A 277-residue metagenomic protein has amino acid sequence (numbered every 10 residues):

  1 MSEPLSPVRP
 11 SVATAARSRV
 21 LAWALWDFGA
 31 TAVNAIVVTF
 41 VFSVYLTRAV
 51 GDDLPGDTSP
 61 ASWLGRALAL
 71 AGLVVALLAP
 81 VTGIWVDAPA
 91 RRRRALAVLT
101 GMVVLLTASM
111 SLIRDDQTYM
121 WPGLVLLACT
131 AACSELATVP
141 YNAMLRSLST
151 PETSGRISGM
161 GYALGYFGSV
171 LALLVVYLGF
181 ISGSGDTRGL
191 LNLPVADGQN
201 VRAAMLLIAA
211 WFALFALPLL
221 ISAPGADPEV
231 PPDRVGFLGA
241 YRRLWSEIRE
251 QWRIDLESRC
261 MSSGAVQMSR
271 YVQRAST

Functional and structural regions predicted by a protein language model:
E3-L21, P224-M261: Juxtamembrane intracellular "pre-TM" segments in multi-pass secondary transporters
P10-G72, M120, E257-T277: Helix-loop boundary and gating motifs at the non-cytosolic
A61-W85, L105-L106, L173: Central cavity-lining transmembrane alpha-helices of secondary-active solute carriers, predominantly the Major
V86-M102: Cytoplasmic membrane-interface "Motif A"-like loop-to-helix N-cap segments of 12-TM Major Facilitator Superfamily
A97-T118: C-terminal ends and interior cores of transmembrane alpha-helices in multi-pass membrane transporters/permeases
L126, T130-A163: Cytoplasmic helix-loop-helix junction between adjacent transmembrane helices in 12-TM secondary transporters
S147, G183, A216-D233: Helix-loop junctions on the cytosolic side of multi-pass membrane transporters, especially the intracellular loop
S158-S184: Glycine-rich segments within core transmembrane alpha-helices of 12-TM secondary carriers
